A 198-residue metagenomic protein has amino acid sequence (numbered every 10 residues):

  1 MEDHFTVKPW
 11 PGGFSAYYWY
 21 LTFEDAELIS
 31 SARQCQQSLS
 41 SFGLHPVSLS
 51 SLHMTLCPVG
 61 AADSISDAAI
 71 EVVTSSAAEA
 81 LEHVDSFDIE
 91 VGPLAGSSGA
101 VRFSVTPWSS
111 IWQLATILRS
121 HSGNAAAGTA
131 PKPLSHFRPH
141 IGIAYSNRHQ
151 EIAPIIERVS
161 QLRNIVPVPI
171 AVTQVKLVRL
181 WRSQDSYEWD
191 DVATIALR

Functional and structural regions predicted by a protein language model:
M1-R198: Histidine-dependent nucleotide/RNA phosphoesterase domain, centered on the 2H-phosphoesterase fold with its duplicated
